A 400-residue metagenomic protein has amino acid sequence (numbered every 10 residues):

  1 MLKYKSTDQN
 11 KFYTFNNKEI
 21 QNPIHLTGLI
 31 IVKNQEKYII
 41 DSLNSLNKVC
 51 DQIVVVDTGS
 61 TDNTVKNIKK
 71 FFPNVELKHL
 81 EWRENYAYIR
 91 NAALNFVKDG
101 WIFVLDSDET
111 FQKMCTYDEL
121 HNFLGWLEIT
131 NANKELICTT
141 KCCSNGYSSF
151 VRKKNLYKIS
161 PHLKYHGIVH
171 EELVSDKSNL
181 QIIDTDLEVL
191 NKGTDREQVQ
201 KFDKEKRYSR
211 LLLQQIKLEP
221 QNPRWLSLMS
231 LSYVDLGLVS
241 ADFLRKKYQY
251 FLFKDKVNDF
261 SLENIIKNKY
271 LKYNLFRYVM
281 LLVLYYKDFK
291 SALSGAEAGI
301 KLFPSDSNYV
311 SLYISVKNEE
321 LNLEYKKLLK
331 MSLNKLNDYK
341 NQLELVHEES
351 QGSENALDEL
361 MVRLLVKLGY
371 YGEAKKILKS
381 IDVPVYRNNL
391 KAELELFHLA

Functional and structural regions predicted by a protein language model:
M1-E19, Y88-L94, F111-S240: Catalytic-site signature of metal-activated, phosphate-bearing donor transferases, centered on the GT-A/GT-A-like
M1-S45: N-proximal low-complexity "stem/linker" segments adjacent to membrane-targeting elements
S45, D57-K66, W82, D106 (+1 more regions): A conserved acidic beta->alpha catalytic loop
K66-Y88, A92, F96: Conserved donor nucleotide-binding strand/loop of the catalytic core
I102: Short aromatic/hydrophobic "clamp" motif used to bind/position activated sugar donors
I216-P220, F253-K272, L336-Q351: Flexible helix-coil transition and linker loops at the boundaries of alpha-helical arrays
M229, Y278-V279, L312-Y313, L360-M361: Structural register within alpha-helical repeat arrays
S240-F260, F289-I300, L323-K340, Y370-I381: Alpha-helical repeat scaffolds
